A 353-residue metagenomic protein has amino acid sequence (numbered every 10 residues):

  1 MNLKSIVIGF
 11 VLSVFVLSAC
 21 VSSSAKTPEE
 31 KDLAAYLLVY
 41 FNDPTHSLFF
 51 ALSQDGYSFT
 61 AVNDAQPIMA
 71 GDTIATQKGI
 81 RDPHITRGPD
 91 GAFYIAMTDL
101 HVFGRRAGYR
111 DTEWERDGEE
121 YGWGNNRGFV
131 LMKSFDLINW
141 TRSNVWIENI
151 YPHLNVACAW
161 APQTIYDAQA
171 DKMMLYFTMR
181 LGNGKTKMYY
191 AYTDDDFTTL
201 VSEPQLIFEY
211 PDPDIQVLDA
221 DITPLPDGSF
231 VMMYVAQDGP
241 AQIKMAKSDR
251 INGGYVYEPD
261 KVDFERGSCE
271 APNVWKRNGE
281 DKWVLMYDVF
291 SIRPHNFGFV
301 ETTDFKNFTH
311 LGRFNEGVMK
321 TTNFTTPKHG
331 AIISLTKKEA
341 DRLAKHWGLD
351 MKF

Functional and structural regions predicted by a protein language model:
M1-F10: Bacterial N-terminal signal peptides that target proteins for export
G9-A19: Bacterial N-terminal signal peptides
V21-F353: Carbohydrate-active catalytic/glycan-binding domains of CAZyme proteins, especially the secreted or lumenal ectodomains
